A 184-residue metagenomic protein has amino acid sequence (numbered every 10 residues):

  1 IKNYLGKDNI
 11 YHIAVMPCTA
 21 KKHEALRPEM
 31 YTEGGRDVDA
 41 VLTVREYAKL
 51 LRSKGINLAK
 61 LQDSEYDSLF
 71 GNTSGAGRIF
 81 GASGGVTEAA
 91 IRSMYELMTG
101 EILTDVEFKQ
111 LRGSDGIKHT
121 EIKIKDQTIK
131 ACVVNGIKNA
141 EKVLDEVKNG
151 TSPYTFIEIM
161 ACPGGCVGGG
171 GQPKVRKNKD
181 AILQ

Functional and structural regions predicted by a protein language model:
I1-Q184: Iron-sulfur-associated redox domains of electron-transfer enzymes in respiratory and anaerobic energy metabolism
